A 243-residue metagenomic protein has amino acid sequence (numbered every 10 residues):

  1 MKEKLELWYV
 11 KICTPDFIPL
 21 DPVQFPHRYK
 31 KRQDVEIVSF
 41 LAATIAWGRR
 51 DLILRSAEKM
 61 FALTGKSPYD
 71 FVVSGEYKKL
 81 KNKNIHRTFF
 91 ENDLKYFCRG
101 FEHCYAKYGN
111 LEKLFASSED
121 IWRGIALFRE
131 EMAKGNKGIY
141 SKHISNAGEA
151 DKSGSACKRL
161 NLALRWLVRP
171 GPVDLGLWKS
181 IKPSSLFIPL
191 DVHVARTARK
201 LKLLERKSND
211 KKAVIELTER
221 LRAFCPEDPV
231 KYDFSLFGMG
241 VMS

Functional and structural regions predicted by a protein language model:
M1-S243: HhH-family (HhH-GPD) DNA N-glycosylase catalytic core used in base-excision repair
